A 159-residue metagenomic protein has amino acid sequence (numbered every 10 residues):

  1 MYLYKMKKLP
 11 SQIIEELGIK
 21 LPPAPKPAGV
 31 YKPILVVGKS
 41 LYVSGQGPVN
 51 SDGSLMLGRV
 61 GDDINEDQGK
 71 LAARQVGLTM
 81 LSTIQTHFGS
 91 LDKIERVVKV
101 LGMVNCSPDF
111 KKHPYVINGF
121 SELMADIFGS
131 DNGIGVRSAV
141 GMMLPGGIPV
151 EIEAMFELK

Functional and structural regions predicted by a protein language model:
Y4-K159: Short, polar/acidic, helix-capping and beta-turn segments at strand->helix junctions that line the mouths
